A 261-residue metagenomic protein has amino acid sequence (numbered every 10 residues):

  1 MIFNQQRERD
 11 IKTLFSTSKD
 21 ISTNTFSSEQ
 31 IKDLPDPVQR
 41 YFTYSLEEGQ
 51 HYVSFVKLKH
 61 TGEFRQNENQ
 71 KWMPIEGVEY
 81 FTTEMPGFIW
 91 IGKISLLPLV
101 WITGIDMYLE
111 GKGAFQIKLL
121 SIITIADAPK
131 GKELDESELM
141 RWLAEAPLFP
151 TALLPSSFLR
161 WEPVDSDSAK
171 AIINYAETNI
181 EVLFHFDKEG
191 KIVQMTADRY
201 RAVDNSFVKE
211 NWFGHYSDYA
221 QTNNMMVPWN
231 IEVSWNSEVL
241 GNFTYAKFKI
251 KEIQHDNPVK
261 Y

Functional and structural regions predicted by a protein language model:
M1-Q5: N-terminal type II signal-anchor transmembrane helix that functions as the membrane-insertion/stop-transfer segment
R7-K57: N-terminal leader/targeting segments and the immediate start of mature chains
V38, F42, E76-E79, I105-I117 (+5 more regions): Buried hydrophobic residues that stabilize the cores of well-folded domains
Q39-I123: N-terminal mature ectodomain segment of secretory-pathway/periplasmic proteins
V53-K59, T83-I91, V164-I172, V193-Q194 (+1 more regions): Short, hydrophobic/aromatic-rich segments at coil-to-beta transitions
K93-L99, K118-I125, A197-A202, V233-E238: Short, solvent-exposed aromatic-acidic interface loops
Q116-Y175: Flexible, processing/modification-adjacent segments and terminal tails in exported/periplasmic/extracellular proteins
A171-N257: Gly/Pro-enriched, hydrophobic low-complexity segments that function as extracytoplasmic propeptides/linkers
